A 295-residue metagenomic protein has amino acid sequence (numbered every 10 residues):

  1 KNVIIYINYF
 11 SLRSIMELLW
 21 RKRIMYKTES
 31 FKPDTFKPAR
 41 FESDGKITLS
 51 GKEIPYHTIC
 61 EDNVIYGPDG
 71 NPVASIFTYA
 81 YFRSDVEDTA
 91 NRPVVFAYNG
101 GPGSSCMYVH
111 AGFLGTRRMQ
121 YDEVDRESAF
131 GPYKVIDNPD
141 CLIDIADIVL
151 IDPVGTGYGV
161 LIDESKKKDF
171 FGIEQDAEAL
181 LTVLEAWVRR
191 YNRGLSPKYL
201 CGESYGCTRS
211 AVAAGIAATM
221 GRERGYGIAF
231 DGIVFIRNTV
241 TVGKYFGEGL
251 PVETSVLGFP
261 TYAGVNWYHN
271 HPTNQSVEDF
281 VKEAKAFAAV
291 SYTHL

Functional and structural regions predicted by a protein language model:
Y26-K27, G70-D169: N-terminal cap/lid subdomain of alpha/beta-hydrolase-fold enzymes
E29-T48: Short acidic, Pro/Gly- and aromatic-enriched capping/linker segments at domain boundaries
S43-A80: N-terminal cap/lid segment of alpha/beta-hydrolase-fold proteins
F171-V188: Alpha/beta-hydrolase active-site loop
R193-S204: Alpha/beta-hydrolase fold nucleophile elbow
E203-A214: Glycine-rich nucleophile elbow surrounding the catalytic serine of serine-hydrolase chemistry
V234-V242: Active-site nucleophile loop of the alpha/beta-hydrolase fold
T293-H294: Conserved small/polar residues in nucleotide/adenosyl-binding loops
